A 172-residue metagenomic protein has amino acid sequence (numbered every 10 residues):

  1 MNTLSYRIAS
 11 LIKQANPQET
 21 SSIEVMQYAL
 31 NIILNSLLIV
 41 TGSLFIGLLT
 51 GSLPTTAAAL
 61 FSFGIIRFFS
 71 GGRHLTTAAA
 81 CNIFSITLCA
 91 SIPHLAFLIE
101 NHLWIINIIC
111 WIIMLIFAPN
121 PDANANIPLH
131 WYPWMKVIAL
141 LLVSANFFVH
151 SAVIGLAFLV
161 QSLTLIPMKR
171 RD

Functional and structural regions predicted by a protein language model:
M1-L30: N-terminal juxtamembrane cytosolic/stromal segments of multi-pass membrane proteins
E19-I32, G71-A80, P121-Y132: Short, amphipathic, aromatic/basic-enriched membrane-interface segments that mark the entry/exit of transmembrane
Y28-I83, A90: Selected alpha-helical membrane-embedding segments in polytopic membrane proteins
G47-T55, A96-H102, A145-I154: Transmembrane helix interruption/hinge and helix-loop junction motifs
T55-G64, W104-I113, V153-T164: Hydrophobic core segments of alpha-helical transmembrane domains in multi-pass membrane proteins
F63-H74, L115-A125, L165-D172: C-terminal ends of transmembrane helices
T76-T87, L103-I109, I127-K136: Cytoplasmic-side transmembrane-helix entry/capping segments in multi-pass membrane proteins
D122-D172: Terminal transmembrane helical module of multi-pass membrane proteins
